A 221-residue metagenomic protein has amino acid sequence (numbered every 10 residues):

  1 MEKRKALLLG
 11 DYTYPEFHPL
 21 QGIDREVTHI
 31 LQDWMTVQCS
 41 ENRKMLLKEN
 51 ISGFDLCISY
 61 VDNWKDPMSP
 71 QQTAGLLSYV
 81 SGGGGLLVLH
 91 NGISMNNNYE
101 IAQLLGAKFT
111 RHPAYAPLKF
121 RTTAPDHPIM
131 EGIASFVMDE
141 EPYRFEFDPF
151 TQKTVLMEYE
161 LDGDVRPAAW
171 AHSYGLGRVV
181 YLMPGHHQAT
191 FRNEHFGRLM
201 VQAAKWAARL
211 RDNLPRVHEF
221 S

Functional and structural regions predicted by a protein language model:
E2, H29-I30, W34, A107-K108 (+4 more regions): Catalytic beta-strand/loop cores that center a nucleophilic Ser/Cys/Thr and support acyl-enzyme chemistry
L7-Y12, E16-M95: Helical hinge/lid and interdomain linker segments adjacent to catalytic or ligand-binding clefts that mediate domain
Q21-D24, Q71-G75, I101-L104, W170 (+1 more regions): Short, glycine/charged-enriched secondary-structure capping and boundary segments
D66-G132: A glycine-rich, often tryptophan-bearing local segment used as a flexible ligand/cofactor-contacting loop or short
R192-M200: Short, charged, low-complexity patches
M200-P215: Short, hydrophobic alpha-helical segments
